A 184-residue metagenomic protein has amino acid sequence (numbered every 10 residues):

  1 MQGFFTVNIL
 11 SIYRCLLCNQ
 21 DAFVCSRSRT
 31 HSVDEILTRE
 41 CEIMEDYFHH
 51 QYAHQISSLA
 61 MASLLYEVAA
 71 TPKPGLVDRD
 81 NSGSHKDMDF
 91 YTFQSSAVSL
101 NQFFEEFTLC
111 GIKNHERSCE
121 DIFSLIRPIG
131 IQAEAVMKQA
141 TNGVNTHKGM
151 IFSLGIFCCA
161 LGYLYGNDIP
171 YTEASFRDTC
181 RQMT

Functional and structural regions predicted by a protein language model:
G3-F4, S11-H49: Long, contiguous binding/interaction regions
N8-L10, G143-V144: Solvent-exposed alpha-helices and their adjacent loops that cap or buttress functional pockets in soluble metabolic
I12, I151-G155, A174: Non-catalytic, well-ordered alpha-helical scaffold segments
L17, D21-V24, I43-D46, I129 (+4 more regions): Mid-sequence acidic-hydrophobic segments that form the walls of catalytic/ligand-binding cavities or oligomerization
R29, D80-S84, K148: Solvent-exposed, flexible loop/coil residues
V33, L37, G130, E173-R177: Alpha-helix initiation and N-capping motif
E42-E116, F123, L161-T184: Phosphate-rich cofactor/ligand-interacting catalytic cores and adjacent structured alpha/beta frameworks
E105-Y163: Long, hydrophobic/aromatic-enriched structural stretches that serve as scaffold segments
